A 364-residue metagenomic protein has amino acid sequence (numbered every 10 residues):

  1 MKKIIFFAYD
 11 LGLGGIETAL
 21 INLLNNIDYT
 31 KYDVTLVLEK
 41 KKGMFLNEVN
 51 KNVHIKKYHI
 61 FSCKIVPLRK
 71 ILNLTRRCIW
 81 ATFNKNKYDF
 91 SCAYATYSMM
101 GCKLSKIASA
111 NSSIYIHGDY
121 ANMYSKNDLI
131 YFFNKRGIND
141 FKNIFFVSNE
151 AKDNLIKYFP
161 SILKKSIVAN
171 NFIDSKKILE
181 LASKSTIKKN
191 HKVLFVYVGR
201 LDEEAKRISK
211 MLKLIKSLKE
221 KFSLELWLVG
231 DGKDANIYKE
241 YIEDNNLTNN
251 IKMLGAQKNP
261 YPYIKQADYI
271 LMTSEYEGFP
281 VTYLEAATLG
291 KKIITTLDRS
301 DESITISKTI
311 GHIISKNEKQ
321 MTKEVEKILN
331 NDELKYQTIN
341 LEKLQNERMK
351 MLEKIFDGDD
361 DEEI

Functional and structural regions predicted by a protein language model:
F6-L13, N22, N26-K70, A151 (+1 more regions): N-terminal strand-loop element at the rim of the active site of nucleotide-sugar-dependent glycosyltransferases
G14-N22, V193, Y197-S217, K233-N236: A conserved mid-protein helix/loop that constitutes part of the nucleotide-sugar donor-binding site
C92-M99: Short His-centered aromatic/hydrophobic patch
G101-C102, F141-S166, I173: A short, active-site helix/loop in glycosyltransferases that binds the activated sugar's phosphate group
S125, I156-K157, K164-H191: Acidic anion/phosphate-binding donor-loop and adjacent secondary structure in glycosyltransferase catalytic cores
A256, E275: Aromatic "clamp/platform" in nucleotide-sugar-dependent glycosyltransferases that forms part of the donor/acceptor
K292-T296: Short hydrophobic beta-strand element within catalytic cores of glycosyltransferases and related nucleotide-activated
L297, S307-K319, K327-D332: Conserved acidic donor-binding segment of nucleotide-sugar-dependent glycosyltransferases
